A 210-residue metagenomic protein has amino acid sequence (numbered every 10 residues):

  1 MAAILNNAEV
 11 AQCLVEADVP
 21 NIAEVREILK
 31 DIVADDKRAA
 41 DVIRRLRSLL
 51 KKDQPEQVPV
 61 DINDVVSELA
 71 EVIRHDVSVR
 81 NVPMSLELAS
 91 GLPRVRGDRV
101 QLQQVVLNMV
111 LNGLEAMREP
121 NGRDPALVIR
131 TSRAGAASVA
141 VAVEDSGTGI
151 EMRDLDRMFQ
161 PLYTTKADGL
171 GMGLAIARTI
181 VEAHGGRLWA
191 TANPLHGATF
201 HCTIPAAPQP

Functional and structural regions predicted by a protein language model:
M1-K37: Histidine phosphotransfer helical core of two-component systems
R26, E56-A70, S85, R130: A conserved beta-strand-to-alpha-helix junction within the catalytic ATP-binding
I62, G149-R157: Short helix N-cap motif at coil->helix boundaries in the Bergerat
S67, S78, P83-P93, A134: Conserved catalytic submotifs in the C-terminal HATPase_c
R123-V141: Short beta-strand-loop-beta element adjacent to the nucleotide/active-site pocket used for signaling
G173, A177: Short alpha-helical Gxxx[C/S/T] motif in the catalytic ATP-binding
